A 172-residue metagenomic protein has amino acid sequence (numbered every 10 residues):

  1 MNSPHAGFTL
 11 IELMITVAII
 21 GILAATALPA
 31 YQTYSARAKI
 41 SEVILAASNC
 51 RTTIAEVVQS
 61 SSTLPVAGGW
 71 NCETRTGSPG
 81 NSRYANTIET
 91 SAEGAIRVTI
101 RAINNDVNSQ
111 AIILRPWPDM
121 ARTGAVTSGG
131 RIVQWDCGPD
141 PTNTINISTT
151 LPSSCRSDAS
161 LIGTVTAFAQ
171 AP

Functional and structural regions predicted by a protein language model:
N2-E42, A46, C50: N-terminal single-pass transmembrane signal-anchor helix
S3, A47-G68: Localized chelating/binding microdomains that coordinate divalent metal ions or stabilize phosphate-bearing
Q59-P172: Periplasmic/extracellular, small/polar-rich flexible segments of pilin-like filament-forming proteins
